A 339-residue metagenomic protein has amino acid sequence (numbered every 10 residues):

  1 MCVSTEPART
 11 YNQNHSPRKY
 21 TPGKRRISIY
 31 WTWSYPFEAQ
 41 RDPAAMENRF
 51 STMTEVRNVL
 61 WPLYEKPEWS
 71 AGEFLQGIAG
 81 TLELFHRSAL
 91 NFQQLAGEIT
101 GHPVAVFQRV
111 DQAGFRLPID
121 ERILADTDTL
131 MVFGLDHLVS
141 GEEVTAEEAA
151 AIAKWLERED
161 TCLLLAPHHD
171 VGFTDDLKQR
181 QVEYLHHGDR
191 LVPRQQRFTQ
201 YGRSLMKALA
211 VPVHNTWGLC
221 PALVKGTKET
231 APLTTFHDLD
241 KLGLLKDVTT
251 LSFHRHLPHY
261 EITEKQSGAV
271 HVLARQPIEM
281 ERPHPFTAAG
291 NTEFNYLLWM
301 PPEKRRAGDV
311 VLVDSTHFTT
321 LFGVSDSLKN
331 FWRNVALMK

Functional and structural regions predicted by a protein language model:
M1-K339: Short, surface-exposed patches at the edges or C-terminal ends of soluble domains, predominantly
